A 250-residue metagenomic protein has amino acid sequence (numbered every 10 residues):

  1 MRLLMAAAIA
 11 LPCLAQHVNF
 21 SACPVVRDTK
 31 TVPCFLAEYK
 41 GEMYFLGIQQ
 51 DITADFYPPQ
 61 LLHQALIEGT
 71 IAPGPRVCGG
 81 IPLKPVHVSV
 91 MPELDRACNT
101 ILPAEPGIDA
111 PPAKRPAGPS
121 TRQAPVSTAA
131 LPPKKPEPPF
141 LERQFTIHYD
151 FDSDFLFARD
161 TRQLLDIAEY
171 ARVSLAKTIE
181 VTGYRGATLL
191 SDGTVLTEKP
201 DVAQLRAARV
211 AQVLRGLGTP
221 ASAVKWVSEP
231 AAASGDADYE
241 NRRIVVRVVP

Functional and structural regions predicted by a protein language model:
L4-A15: Hydrophobic h-region of N-terminal signal peptides that target proteins for export in Gram-negative bacteria
Q16-T31: Structural detector for short beta-strands of small beta-barrel domains
S21, T161-A168, Q204-A211: Extracytoplasmic/secreted envelope proteins and their assembly/folding machinery, especially bacterial periplasmic
V26-K30, T70-K84: Single-stranded nucleic-acid-binding OB-fold domains
R27-I48: OB-fold (S1/OB) nucleic-acid-binding surfaces
I52-E68: Short nucleic-acid-contacting surface segments enriched for D/E, G, S/T with interspersed K/R
R76-I179, A237-Y239: Periplasmic peptidoglycan-binding/tethering modules of Gram-negative envelope proteins
Y184-P250: Periplasmic OmpA-like peptidoglycan-binding domain that tethers envelope proteins to the cell wall
